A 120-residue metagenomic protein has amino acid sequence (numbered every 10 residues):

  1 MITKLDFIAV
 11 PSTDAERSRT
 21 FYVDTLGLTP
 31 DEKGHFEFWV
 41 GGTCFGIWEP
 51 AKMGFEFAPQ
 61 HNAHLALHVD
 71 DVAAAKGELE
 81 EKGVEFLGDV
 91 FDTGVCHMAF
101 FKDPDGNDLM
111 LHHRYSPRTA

Functional and structural regions predicted by a protein language model:
M1-R17, A63-L65, Y115-A120: N-terminal beta-strand motif that seeds the catalytic metal site of vicinal oxygen chelate
D14-A15, D70-V72: Helix N-cap motif at beta-to-alpha junctions
D14-L28: Amphipathic alpha-helical segments
F21, A73-E78: Short amphipathic alpha-helices within nucleic acid-binding modules
L26-K33, F86-V90: Short secondary-structure junctions
T29-Q60, D108-R114: Conserved short beta-strand elements that form part of the metal-binding/catalytic scaffold of enzyme active sites
E37, A66, M98-F100: Short hydrophobic/aromatic beta-strand element in the GNAT-like acyltransferase core that lines or flanks the acyl-donor
K76, E80-A120: Vicinal oxygen chelate
